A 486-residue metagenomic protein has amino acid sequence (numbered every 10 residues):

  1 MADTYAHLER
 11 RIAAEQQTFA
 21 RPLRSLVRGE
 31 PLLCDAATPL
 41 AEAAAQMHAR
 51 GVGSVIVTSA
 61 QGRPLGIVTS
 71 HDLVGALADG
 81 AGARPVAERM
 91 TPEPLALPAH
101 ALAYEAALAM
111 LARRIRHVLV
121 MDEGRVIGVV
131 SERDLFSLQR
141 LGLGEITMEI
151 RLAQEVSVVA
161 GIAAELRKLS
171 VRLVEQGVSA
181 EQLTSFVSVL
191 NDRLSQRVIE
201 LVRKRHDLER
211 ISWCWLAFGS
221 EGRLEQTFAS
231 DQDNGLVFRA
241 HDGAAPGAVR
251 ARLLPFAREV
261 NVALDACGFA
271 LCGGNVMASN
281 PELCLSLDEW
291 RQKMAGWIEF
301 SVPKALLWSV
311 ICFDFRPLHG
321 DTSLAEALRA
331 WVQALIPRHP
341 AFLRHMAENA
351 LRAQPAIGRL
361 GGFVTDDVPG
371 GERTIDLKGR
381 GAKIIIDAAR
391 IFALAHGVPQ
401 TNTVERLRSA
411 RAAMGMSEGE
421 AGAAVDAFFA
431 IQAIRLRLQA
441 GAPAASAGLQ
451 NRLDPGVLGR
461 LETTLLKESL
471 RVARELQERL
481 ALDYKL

Functional and structural regions predicted by a protein language model:
M1-E200, R205-L216, S220-E221, A240-G243 (+1 more regions): Tandem CBS (Cystathionine beta-synthase) repeat/Bateman regulatory domains
G66, G128, D192, L253-A257 (+2 more regions): Active-site-proximal structural scaffolding
G66, N191, D231-D233, L264 (+2 more regions): Conserved structural-core and active-site-/substrate-pathway-adjacent residues in large, well-folded domains of enzymes
S131-E132, Q226-S230, L283-S286: Short acidic, glycine/serine/threonine-rich loops at helix termini
E165-E175, S185-R197, R205-S212, P246-S309 (+3 more regions): Conserved catalytic core of two-metal-ion nucleotidyltransferases
I211-S212, S323-L486: Conserved nucleotidyltransferase catalytic core and NTase-mimicking acidic/glycine-rich helix/loop elements in nucleic
C214-A217, E221-F238, L253, A257-V260: Extended, hydrophobic alpha-helical segments in both membrane/secreted and soluble proteins
L236-V262, E418, R460-T463: Divalent-cation-assisted or electrostatically stabilized phosphate/pyrophosphate-binding catalytic cores
